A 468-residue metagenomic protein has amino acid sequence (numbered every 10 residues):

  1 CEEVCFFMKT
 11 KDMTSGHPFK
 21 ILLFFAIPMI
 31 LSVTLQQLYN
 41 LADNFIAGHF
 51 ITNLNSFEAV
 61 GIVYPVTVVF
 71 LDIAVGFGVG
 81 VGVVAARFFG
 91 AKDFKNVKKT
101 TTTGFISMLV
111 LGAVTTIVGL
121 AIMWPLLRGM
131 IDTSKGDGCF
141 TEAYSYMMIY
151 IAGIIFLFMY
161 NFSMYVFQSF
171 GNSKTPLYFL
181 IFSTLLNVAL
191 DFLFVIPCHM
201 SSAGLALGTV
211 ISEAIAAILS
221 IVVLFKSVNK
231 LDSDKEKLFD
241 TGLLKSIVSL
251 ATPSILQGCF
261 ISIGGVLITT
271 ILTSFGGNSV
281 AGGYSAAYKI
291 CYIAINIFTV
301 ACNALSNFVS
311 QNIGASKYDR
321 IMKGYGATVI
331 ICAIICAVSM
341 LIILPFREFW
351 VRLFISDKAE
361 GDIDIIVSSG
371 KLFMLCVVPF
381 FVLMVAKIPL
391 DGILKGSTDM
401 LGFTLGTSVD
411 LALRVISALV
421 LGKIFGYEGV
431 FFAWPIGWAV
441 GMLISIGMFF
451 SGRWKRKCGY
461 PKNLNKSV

Functional and structural regions predicted by a protein language model:
C1-A26, A85-G153, P197-T252, V309-P379 (+1 more regions): Short alpha-helical transmembrane segments in multi-pass integral membrane proteins
M13-F45, H49-F50, P65-G80, V84 (+6 more regions): N-terminal transmembrane alpha-helices
L23, I27, L38-Y39, F77 (+15 more regions): Residue-level signal for transmembrane alpha-helical positions in Major Facilitator Superfamily
F24-D43, I149, Y160, S183 (+4 more regions): Transmembrane helical elements of multi-pass membrane transporters/channels
M29, V33, F45, V83 (+15 more regions): Transmembrane alpha-helix boundary and packing residues in multipass membrane permease domains and related
T34, L38-E58, L127-D137, L193-M200 (+6 more regions): Helix-terminus/linker motif at the lipid-water interface of multi-pass membrane proteins
F57-I117, L157-P176, G283-I342, M384-T398 (+1 more regions): Small-residue-rich hydrophobic transmembrane alpha-helices
G78, I149-Q168, P176-T184, L205-S220 (+4 more regions): Short runs within selected transmembrane alpha-helices of multi-pass transporters and secretion channels
